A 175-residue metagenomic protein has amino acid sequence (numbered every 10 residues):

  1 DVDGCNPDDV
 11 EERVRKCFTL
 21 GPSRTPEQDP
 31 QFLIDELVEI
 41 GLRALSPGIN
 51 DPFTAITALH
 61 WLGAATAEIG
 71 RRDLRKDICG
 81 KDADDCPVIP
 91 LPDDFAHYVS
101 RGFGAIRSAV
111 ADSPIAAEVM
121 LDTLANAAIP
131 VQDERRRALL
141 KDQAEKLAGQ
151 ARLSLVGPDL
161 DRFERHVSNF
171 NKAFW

Functional and structural regions predicted by a protein language model:
D1-W175: Short basic (Lys/Arg) and small-residue
